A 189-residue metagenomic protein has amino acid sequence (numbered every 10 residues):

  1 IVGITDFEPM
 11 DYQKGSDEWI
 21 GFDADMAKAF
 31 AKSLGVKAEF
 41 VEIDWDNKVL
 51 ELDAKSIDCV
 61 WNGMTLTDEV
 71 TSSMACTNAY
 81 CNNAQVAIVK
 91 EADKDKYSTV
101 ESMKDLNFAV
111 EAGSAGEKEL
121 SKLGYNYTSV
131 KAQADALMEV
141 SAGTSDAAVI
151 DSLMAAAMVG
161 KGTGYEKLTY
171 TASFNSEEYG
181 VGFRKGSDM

Functional and structural regions predicted by a protein language model:
I1-G63: Extracytoplasmic small-molecule ligand-binding "clamshell" domains of the periplasmic binding protein/Venus flytrap
G3-E8, V41-D46, K55, C59-T67 (+4 more regions): Beta->alpha turn/N-cap motifs
T5-D6, N82-V89, S152, A156-M189: Periplasmic-binding protein-like
F22-A24, E39-L52, D95, A112-S114 (+2 more regions): Short helix-initiation/N-cap motifs at beta->coil->alpha
A24-S33, E91-D93, S114, E178-M189: Extended ligand-binding regions for polar small-molecule ligands
G35-K37, A54-N62, L106-N107, S141-M154 (+1 more regions): Alpha-to-beta junction loops
N47, G63-S72, E119-K122, D146-S176: A ligand-binding cleft/hinge motif common to bilobed small-molecule-binding domains
V89-N107: Flexible hinge/capping segments at coil-to-helix
